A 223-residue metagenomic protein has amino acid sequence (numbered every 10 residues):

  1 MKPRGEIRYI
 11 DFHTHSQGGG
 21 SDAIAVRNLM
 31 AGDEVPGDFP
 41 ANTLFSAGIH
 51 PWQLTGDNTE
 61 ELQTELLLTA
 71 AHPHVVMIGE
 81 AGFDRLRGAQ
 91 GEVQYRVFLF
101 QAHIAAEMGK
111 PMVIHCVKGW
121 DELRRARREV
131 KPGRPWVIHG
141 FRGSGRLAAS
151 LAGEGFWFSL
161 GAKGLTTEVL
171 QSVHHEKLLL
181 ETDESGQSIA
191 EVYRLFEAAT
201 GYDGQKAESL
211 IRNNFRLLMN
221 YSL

Functional and structural regions predicted by a protein language model:
M1-L223: Mid-domain alpha/beta scaffold segments of enzyme catalytic cores
